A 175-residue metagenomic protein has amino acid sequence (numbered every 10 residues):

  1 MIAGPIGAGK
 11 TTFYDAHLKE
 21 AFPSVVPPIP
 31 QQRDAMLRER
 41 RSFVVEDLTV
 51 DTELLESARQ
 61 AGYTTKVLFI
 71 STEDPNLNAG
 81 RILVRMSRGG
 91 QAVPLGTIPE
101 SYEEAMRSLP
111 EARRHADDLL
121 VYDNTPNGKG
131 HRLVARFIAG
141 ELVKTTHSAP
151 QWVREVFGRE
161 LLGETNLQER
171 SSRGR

Functional and structural regions predicted by a protein language model:
P5-I6: The conserved Walker
K10, D74-R81, G128-R132: Switch/connector loops and helix/strand junctions flanking conserved nucleotide-binding motifs in nucleotide-processing
T11-V45: Conserved substrate/cofactor phosphate-moiety recognition/catalytic segment in nucleotide-dependent phosphotransferases
L37, R59-A61, R113: Anion (oxyanion) recognition and catalysis
S42-D47, K66-F69, V93-G96: Short catalytic-loop micro-motif centered on adjacent basic/acidic residues
L48-R88: ATP-dependent NMP and nucleoside kinases share a basic, alpha-helical "lid"
V84-G174: Conserved GTP-binding G-domain of TRAFAC-class P-loop NTPases and closely related GTPase folds
